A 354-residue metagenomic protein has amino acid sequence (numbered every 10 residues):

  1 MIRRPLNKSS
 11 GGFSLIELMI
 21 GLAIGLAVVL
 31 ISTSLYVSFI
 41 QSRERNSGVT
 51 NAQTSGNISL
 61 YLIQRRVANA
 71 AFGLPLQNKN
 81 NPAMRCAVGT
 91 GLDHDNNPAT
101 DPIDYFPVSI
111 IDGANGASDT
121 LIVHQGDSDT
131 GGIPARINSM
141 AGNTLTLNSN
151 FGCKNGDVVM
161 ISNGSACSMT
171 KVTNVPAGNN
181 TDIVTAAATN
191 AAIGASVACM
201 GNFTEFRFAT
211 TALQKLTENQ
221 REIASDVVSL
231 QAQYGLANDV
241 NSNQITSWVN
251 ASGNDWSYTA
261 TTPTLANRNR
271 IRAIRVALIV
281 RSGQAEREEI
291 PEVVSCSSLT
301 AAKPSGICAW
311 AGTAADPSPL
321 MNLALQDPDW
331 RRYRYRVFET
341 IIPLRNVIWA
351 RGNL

Functional and structural regions predicted by a protein language model:
M1-I2, N51, A83, R270-A273 (+1 more regions): Intrinsically disordered, low-complexity sequence elements enriched in Ser/Thr/Gly/Pro
I2-Q64, A68, N353: Aliphatic-rich helix starts adjacent to a transmembrane/signal segment
N46, S59-A277, G283-R334, R351-L354: N-terminal pilin/flagellin-like segments and related low-complexity appendage regions
V337-L354: Structural signal for terminal/edge beta-strands and the immediately following C-terminal loop/tail that closes
